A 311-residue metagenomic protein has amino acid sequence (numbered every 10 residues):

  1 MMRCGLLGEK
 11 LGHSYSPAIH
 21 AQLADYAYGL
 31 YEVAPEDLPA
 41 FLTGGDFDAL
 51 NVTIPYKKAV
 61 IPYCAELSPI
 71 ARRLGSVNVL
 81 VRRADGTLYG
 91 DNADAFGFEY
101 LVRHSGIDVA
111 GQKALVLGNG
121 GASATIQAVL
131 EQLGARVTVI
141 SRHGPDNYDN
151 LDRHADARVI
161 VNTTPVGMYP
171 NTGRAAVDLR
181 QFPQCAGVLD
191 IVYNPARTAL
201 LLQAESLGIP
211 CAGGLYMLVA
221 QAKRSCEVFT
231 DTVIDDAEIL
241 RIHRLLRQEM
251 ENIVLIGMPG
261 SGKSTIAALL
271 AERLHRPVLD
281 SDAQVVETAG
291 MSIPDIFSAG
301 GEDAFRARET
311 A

Functional and structural regions predicted by a protein language model:
M2-S105, P195-R197, L201, L207 (+1 more regions): Phosphate/diphosphate ligand-binding glycine-rich loop within oxidoreductases
G8, N92-A95, V102, I107 (+2 more regions): Glycine-rich adenosine-cofactor-binding loop
Q132-Y148, L279-A289: NAD(P)-binding Rossmann-fold cofactor-contacting core
P145-A212: Rossmann-like adenosine-cofactor binding region
I191-E251: Adenosine-phosphate binding glycine-rich loop
K263: Conserved lysine of the Walker
I266: Hydrophobic positions on the alpha1 helix immediately C-terminal to the Walker A/P-loop
A283-A311: ATP-dependent small-molecule kinase phosphotransfer cores that center on conserved nucleotide phosphate-binding segments
